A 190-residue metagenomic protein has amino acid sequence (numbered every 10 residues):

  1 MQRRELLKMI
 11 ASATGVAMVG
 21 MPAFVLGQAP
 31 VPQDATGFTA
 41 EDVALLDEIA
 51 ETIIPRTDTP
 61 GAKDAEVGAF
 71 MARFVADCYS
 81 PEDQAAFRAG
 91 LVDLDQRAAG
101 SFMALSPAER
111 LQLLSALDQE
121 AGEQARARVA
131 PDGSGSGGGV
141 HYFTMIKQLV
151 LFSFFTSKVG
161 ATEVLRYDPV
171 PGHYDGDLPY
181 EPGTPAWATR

Functional and structural regions predicted by a protein language model:
M1-E5, A17-I53: C-terminal segment of N-terminal export signals and the immediately downstream linker at the start of the mature
A11, A17-V19, V170: Aromatic-residue-lined binding/catalytic grooves and analogous aromatic/hydrophobic interfacial grooves in multimeric
G15-V16, Q119: Residue-level marker of structural boundaries
L26, A62-G68: Short alpha-helical hairpin
T36-A40, G61, Q84, S136: A generic helix-loop boundary/linker signal
A44, E48, E66-R190: Mature-region segments of soluble proteins
R56-T57: Cell-wall polysaccharide-cleaving catalytic domain and substrate-binding groove, primarily in peptidoglycan/chitin
